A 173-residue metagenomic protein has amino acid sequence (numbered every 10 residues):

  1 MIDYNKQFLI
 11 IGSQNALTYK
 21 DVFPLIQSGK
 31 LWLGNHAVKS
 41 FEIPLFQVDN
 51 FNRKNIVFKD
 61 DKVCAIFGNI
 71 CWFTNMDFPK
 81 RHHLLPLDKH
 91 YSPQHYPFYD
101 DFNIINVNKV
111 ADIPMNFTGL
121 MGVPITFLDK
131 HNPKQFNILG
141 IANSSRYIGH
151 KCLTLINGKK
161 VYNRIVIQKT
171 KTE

Functional and structural regions predicted by a protein language model:
I2-E173: Class I S-adenosyl-L-methionine-dependent methyltransferase catalytic core
